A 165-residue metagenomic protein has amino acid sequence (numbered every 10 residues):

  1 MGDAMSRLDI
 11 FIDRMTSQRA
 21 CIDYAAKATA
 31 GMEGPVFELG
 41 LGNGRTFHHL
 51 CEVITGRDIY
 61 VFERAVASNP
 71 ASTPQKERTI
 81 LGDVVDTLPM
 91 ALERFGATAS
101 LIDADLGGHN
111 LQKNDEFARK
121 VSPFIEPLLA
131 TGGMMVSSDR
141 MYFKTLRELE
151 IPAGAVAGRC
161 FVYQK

Functional and structural regions predicted by a protein language model:
M1-G34: Class I SAM-dependent methyltransferase Rossmann-like catalytic core, especially the SAM/SAH-binding loop
A30, I54, F95-G96, L128-L129: A generic alpha-to-beta junction signature in SAM-dependent methyltransferases
M32-G42: Conserved class I S-adenosyl-L-methionine
G44-H48: Glycine-rich SAM-binding Motif I of class I
R57-E63: Conserved SAM-binding motif I beta-strand of class I
A65-G96: S-adenosyl-L-methionine
A97-G107: Short SAM/SAH-binding signature in class I
G108-K165: C-terminal substrate-binding/active-site "lid" region of AdoMet-derived donor-dependent transferases
